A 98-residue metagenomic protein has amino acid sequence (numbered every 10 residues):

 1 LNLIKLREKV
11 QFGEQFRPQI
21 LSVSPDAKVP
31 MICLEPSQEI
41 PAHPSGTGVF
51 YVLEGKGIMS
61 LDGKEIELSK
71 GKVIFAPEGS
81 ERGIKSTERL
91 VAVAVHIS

Functional and structural regions predicted by a protein language model:
L1-D26, P30: A short, N-terminal "cap"/entry segment at the start of jelly-roll beta-barrel domains of the cupin/DSBH fold
Q15, K28-P44: Conserved short histidine dyad/triad with adjacent acidic residue
C33-E35, P44-M59: Short, conserved beta-strand element in jelly-roll/cupin
L53-E54, S69-K70, E88: A cytosolic small-molecule/anion-sensing beta-strand core signal
S60-K64, T87: Short strand-coil-strand connectors
G63-G79: Short acidic-glycine-tyrosine-enriched beta hairpin
E78-S98: Ligand-binding loop in jelly-roll beta-barrel domains
